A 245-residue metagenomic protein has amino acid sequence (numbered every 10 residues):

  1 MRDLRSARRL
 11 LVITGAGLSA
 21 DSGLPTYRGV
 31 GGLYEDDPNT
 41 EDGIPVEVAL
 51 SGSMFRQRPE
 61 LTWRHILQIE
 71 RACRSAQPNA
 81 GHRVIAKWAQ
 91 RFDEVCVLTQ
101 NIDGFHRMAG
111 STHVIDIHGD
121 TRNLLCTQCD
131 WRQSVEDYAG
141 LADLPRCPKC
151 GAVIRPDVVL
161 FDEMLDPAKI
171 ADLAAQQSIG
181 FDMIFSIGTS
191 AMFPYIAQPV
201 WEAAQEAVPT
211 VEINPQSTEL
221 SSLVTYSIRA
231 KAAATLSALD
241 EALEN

Functional and structural regions predicted by a protein language model:
M1-N245: Conserved catalytic core of sirtuin-type NAD+-dependent deacylases
